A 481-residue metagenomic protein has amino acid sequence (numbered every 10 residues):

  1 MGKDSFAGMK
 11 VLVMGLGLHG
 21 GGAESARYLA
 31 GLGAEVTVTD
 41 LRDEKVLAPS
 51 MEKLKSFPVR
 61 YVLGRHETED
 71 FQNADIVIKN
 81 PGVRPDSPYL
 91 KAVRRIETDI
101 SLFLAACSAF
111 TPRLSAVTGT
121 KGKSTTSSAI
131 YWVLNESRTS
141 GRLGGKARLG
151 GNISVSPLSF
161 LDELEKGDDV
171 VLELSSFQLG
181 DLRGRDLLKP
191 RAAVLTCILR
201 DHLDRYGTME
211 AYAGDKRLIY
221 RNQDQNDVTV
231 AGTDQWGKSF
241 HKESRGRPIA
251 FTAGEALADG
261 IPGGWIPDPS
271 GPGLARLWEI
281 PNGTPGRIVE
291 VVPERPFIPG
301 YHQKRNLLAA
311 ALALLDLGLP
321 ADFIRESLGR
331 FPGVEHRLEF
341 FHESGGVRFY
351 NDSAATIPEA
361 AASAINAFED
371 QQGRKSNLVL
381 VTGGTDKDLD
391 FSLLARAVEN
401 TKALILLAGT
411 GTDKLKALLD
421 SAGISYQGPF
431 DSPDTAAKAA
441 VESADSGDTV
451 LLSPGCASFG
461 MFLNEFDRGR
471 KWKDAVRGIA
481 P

Functional and structural regions predicted by a protein language model:
M1-L16, G20-A116, G329, R337-E339 (+2 more regions): Short, basic phosphate-binding NTP loop
G2-K10, S25-L32, V291-T401: Nucleotide phosphate-binding/pyrophosphate-handling subdomain across enzymes that bind or process nucleotide phosphates
G17, R42-E44, I153, T233-Q235 (+2 more regions): Residues in the short beta-alpha loop(s) of Rossmann-like NAD(P)-binding domains
L29, V77, V117, N152 (+10 more regions): Residue-level signal for inorganic ion chemistry
A34-R42, T229-T233, V379-T382, T401-T410: Short internal beta-strands
T37, V62-R65, E97-A105, G150 (+5 more regions): Beta-strand->loop->alpha-helix junctions that form or flank phosphate-binding loops in nucleotide-handling enzymes
P49-V59, F391-D448: C-terminal helical cap/extension that packs against the catalytic core of soluble nucleotide-cofactor enzymes
E69-Q72, P81-R247, K438, K471-P481: Phosphate-binding loop of NTP-binding sites
